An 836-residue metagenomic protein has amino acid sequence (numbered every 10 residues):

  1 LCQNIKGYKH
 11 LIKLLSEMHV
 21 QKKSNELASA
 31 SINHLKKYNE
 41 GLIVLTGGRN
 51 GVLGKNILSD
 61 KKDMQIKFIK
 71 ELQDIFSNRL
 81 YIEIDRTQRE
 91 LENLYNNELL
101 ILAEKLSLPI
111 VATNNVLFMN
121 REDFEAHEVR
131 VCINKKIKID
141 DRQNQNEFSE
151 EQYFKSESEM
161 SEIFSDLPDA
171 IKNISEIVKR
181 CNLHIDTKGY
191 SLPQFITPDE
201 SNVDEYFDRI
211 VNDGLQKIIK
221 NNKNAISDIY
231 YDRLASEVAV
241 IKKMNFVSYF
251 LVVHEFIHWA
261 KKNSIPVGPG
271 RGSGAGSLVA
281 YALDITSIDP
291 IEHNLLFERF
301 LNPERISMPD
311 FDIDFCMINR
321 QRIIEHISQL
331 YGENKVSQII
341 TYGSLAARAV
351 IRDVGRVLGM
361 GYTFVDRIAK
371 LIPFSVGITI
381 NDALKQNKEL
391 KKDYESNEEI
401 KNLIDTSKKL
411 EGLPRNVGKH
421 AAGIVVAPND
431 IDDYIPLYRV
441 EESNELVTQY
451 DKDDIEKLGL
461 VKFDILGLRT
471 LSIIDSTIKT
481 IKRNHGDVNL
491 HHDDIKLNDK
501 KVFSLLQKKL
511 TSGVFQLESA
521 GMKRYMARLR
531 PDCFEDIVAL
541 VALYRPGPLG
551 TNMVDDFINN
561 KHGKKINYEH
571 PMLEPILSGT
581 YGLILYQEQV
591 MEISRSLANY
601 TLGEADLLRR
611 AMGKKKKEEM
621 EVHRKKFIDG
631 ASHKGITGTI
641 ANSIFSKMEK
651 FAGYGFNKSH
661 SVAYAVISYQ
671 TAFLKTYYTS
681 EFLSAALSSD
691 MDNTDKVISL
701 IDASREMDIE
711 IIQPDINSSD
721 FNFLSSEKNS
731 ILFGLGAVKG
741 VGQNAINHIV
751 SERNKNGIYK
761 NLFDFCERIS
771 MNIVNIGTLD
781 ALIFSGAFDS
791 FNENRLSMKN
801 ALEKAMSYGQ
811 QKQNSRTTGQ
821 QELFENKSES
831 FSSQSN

Functional and structural regions predicted by a protein language model:
L1-I5, L102-V111, R130-D141, Y206 (+1 more regions): Acidic, His- and aromatic-enriched active-site or binding-groove loops in soluble protein domains that engage sugars
L1-S24: Hydrophobic or amphipathic alpha-helical targeting/insertion segments
Q3, L15, T46-G48, I84-R86 (+4 more regions): Short, structured patches in soluble enzyme cores that scaffold and shape functional sites
E17-M18, S59-D63, N97-L99, E125-V131 (+3 more regions): Short secondary-structure boundary/capping segments
E17-R121, S165, R209, D213 (+2 more regions): Domain-core and long-helix interface of multi-subunit machines
S107, S156-S158, E649: Acidic, glycine-enriched active-site microenvironments
F118, E150, D199-N836: Noncatalytic, beta-rich nucleic-acid-contacting surfaces in large DNA/RNA-processing enzymes
F124-E200, D204-D208, L762: Active-site or pore-adjacent capping/gating segments
